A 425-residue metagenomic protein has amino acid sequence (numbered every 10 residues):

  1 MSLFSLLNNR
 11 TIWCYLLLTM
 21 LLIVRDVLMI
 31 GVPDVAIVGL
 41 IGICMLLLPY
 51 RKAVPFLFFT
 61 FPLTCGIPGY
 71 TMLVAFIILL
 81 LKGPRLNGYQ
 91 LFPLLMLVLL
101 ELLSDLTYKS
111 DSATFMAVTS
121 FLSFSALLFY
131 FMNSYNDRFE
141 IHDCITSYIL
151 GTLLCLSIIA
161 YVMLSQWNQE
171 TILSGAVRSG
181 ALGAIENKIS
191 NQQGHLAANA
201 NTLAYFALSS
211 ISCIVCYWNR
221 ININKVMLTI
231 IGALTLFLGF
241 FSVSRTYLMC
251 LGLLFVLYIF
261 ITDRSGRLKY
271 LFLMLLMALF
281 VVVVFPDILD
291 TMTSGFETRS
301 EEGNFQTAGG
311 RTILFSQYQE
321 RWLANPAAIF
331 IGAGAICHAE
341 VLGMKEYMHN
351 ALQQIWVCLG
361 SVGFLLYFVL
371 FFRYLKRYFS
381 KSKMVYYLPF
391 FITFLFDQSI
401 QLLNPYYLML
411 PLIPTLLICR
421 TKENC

Functional and structural regions predicted by a protein language model:
S2-L81, E101-D105, F390-I392: N-terminal signal-anchor transmembrane segment
D26-V32, L63-M72, D111-T119, L196-A204 (+3 more regions): Helix-loop-helix junctions and helix-breaking kinks within/between transmembrane helices of multi-pass membrane
G42-M45, V74-L86, M96-M163, Y258-I259 (+3 more regions): Transmembrane alpha-helical segments and their membrane-water interfaces
D143-S174, L196-V243, L248-I261: Alpha-helical transmembrane segments of multi-pass inner-membrane proteins
A160-Q166, T262-E301, L323-A324: A membrane-periplasm/extracellular boundary helix in multi-pass inner-membrane enzymes that assemble envelope glycans
K225, L268-K269, C358-F394, R420-T421: Hydrophobic transmembrane alpha-helices and their immediate junctions
V256, Y386-F394, Q401-C425: Transmembrane alpha-helices of multi-pass inner-membrane enzymes
T298-L359: Long extracytoplasmic/lumenal interhelical loops at the membrane interface of multi-pass membrane proteins
